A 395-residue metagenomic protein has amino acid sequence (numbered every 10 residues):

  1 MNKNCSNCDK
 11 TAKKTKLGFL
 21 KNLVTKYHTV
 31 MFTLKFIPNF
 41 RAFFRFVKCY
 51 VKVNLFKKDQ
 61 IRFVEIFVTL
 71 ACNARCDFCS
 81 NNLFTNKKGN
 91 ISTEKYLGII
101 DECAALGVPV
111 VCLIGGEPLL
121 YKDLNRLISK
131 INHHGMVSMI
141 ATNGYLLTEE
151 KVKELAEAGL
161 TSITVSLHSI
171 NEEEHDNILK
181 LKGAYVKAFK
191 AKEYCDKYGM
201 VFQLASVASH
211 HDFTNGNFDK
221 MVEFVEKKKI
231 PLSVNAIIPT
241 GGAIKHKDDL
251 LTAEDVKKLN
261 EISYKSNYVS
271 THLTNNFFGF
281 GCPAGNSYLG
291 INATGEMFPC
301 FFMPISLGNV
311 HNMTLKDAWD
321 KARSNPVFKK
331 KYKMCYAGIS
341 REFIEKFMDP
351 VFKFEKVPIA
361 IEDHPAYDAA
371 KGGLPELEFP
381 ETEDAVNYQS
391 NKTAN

Functional and structural regions predicted by a protein language model:
N2-K3, N7-S162, E381, S390: Conserved alpha-helical substructure of the radical SAM core
N2-L20, C300-N395: Flexible mid-to-C-terminal extensions adjoining Fe-S/redox cofactors in radical SAM and related proteins
R41-I61, S263-S266, S306-A322: Short, charged low-complexity linear segments at domain edges
V51, V201, H211-K220, F224-K227 (+2 more regions): A C-terminal junction/extension of Radical SAM enzymes
A71-N81, A284, P299, Y332-E342: Local cysteine-cluster metal-coordination motifs and their immediate loop/turn environment, predominantly Fe-S cluster
C72, G295, L315: Conserved, mostly hydrophobic/aromatic
T85-K87, N171-L179, G241-H246: A short acidic, helix-capping loop that chelates divalent metal ions and anchors anionic groups
T93-I114, Y121-N235: Radical SAM/AdoMet-radical enzyme domain recognition
